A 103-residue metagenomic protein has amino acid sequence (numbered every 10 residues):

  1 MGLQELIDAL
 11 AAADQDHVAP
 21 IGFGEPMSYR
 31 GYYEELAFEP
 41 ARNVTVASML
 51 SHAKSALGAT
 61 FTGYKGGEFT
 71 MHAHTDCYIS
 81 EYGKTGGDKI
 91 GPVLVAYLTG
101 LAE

Functional and structural regions predicted by a protein language model:
M1-A13: DNA replication sliding-clamp ring fold and its partner-interaction surfaces
Q15-E103: Detector for the mature cores of small, proteolytically processed and post-translationally modified peptide effectors
